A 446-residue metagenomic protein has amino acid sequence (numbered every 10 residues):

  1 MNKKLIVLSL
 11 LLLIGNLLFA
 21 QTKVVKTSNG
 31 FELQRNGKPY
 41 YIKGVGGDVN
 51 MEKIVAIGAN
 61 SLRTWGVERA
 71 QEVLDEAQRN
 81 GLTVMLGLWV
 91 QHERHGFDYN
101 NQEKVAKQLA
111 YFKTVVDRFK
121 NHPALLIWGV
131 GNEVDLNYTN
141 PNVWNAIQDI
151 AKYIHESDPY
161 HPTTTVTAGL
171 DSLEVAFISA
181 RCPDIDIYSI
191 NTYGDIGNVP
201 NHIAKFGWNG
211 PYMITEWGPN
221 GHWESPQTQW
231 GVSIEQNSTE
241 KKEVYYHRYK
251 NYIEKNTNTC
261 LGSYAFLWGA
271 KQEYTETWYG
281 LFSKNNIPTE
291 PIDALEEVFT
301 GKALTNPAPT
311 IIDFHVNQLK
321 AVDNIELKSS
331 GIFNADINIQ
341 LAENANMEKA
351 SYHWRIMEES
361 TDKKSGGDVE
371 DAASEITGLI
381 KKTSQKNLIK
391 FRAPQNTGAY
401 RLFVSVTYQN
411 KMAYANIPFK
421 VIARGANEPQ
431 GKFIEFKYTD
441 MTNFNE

Functional and structural regions predicted by a protein language model:
M1-Q21: Bacterial Sec-dependent N-terminal signal peptides
V24-S28, E32-I185, N198, W208 (+5 more regions): Active-site mouth of glycoside hydrolases
T27-S28, R35, P39, V55 (+5 more regions): Substrate-binding clefts and catalytic carboxylate motifs of secreted carbohydrate-active enzymes
G169, L173-T228: Aromatic- and acid-rich polysaccharide-binding/catalytic face of secreted or lumenal carbohydrate-active enzymes
K390-N396, Q409: Short, surface-exposed loop/turn segments at beta-strand-coil junctions that are enriched for proline with nearby
A415-A423: C-terminal edge beta-strand
